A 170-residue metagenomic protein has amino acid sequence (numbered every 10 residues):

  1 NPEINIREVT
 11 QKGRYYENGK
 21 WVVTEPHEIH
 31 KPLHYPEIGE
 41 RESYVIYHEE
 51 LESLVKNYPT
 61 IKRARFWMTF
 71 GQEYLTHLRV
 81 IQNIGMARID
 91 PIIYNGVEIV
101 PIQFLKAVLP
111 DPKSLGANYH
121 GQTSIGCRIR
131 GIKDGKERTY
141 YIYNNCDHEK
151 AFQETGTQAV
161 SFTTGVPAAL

Functional and structural regions predicted by a protein language model:
N1-L170: C-terminal catalytic/substrate-binding lobe primarily of soluble NAD(P)-dependent oxidoreductases
